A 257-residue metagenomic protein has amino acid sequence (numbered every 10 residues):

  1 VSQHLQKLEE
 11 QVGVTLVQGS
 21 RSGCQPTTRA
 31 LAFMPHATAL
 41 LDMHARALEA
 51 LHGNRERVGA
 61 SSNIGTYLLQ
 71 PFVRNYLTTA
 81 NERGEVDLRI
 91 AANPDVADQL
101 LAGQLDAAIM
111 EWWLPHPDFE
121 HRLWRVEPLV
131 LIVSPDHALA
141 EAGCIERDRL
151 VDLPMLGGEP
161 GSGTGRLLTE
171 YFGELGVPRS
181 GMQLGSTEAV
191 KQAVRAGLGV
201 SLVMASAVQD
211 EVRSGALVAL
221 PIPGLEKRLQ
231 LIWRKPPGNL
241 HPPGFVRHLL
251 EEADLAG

Functional and structural regions predicted by a protein language model:
K7-P26: A short LG(V/I)-centered, amphipathic sequence patch enriched for acidic residue(s) preceding the LG motif
Q11-V12, F33-R55: Alpha-helical linker/hinge and terminal dimerization helices associated with HTH transcriptional regulators
N54-P117: Central regulatory/effector-binding core of bacterial HTH transcription factors
R57-G59, L129-V130, I145-G165, A253-D254: Short loop->beta-strand "edge-of-pocket" segments that line small-molecule binding or catalytic clefts across diverse
L68, V218-G257: A late-sequence structural motif
A92-A97, L101-L105, M110-E111, G163-L217: Hydrophobic hinge/microswitch elements
H116-M155, P243: Flexible hinge/capping segments at coil-to-helix
P154-L175, N239-R247, L255-G257: Secondary-structure junction motif
